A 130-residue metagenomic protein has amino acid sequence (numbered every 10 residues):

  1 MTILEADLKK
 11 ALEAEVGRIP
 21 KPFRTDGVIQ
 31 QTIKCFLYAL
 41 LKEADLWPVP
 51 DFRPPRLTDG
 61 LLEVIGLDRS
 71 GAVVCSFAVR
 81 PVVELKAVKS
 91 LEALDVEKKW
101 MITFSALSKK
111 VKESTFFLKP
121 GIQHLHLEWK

Functional and structural regions predicted by a protein language model:
T2-L57: Acidic-basic catalytic patches of nuclease active cores, encompassing PD-(D/E)XK and other metal-cofactor nuclease
V49-E63, R80-K86: A short, well-structured beta->alpha microelement
D59-S76: Active-site beta-strand-loop-beta-strand hairpin of nuclease catalytic cores that positions key catalytic residues
A72, S76-H126: Catalytic cores of nucleic-acid endonucleases
